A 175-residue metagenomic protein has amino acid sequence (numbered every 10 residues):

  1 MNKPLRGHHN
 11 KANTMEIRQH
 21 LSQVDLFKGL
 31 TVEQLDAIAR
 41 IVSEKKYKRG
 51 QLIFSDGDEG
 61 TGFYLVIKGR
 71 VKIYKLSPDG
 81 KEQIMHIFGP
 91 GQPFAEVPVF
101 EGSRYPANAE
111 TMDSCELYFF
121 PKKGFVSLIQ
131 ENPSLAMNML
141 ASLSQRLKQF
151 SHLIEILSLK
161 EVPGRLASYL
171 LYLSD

Functional and structural regions predicted by a protein language model:
N2-R49, P93, P98-V99: Cyclic nucleotide-binding regulatory module and flanking cytosolic helices
K11, G29-V32, D36, Y64 (+3 more regions): Alpha-helix N-cap/helix-start motif at coil-to-helix transitions, marked by capping-box chemistry
H20-L26, A37, G62-L65, I84-I87 (+7 more regions): Residue-level recognition of specific faces of alpha-helices
L26, Q51-S114: Cyclic nucleotide-binding regulatory domains
F27, K45, L76, V97 (+3 more regions): Histidine kinase transmitter module recognition
M112, Q130-D175: Polybasic "coupling" helices that flank or enter modular domains
